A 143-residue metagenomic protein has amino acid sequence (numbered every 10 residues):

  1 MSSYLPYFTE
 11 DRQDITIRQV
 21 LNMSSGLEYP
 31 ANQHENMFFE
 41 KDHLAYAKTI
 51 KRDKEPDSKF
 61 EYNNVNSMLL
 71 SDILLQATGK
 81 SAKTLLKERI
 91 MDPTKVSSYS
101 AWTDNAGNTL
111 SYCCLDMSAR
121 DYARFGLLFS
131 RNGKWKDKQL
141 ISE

Functional and structural regions predicted by a protein language model:
M1-S25, T49, T78-M117: Active-site helix/loop module of the DD-peptidase/beta-lactamase fold, centered on the serine-lysine SxxK catalytic
P6-F8, N32-H34, D53-K59, D72-Q76 (+1 more regions): Second-shell loop/turn segments in exported
E10-D14, E40, K59-N63, S67 (+4 more regions): Solvent-exposed, acidic/flexible segments
I17, H34-E40: Short, surface-exposed glycine/acidic/tryptophan-bearing loops
V20, F60-I90, Y122-F129: Alpha-helical scaffold elements that line and support the substrate/ligand-binding pocket of soluble hydrolases
L27-E28, S67, A106-T109, Y122 (+1 more regions): Solvent-exposed loop/turn segments at secondary-structure junctions within structured extracellular/periplasmic domains
P30-N32, L75-K87, G133-S142: Structural helix-adjacent loops and short alpha-helical linkers that scaffold large soluble proteins
E40-R52, D57: Amphipathic alpha-helical interface segments
